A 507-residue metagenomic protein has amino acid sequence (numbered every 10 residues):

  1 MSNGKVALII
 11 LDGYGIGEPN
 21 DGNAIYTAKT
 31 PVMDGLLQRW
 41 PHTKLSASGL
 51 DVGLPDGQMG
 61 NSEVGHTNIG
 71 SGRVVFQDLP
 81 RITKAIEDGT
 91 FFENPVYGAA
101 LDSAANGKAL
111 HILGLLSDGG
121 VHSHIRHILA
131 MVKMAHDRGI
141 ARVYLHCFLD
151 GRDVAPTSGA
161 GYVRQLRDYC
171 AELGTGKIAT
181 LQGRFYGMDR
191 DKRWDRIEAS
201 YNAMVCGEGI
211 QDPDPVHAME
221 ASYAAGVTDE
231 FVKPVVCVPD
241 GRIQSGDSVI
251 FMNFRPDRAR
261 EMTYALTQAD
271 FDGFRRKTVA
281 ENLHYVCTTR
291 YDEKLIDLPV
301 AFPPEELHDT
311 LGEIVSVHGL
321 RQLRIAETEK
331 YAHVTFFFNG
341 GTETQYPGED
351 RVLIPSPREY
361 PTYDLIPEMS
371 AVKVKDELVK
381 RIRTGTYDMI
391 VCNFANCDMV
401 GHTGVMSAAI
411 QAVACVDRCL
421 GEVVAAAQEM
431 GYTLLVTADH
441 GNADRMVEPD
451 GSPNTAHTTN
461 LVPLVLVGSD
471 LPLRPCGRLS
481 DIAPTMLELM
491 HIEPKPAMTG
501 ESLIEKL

Functional and structural regions predicted by a protein language model:
M1-L507: Feature captures the catalytic ectodomains and active-site-proximal regions of enzymes that hydrolyze or transfer
